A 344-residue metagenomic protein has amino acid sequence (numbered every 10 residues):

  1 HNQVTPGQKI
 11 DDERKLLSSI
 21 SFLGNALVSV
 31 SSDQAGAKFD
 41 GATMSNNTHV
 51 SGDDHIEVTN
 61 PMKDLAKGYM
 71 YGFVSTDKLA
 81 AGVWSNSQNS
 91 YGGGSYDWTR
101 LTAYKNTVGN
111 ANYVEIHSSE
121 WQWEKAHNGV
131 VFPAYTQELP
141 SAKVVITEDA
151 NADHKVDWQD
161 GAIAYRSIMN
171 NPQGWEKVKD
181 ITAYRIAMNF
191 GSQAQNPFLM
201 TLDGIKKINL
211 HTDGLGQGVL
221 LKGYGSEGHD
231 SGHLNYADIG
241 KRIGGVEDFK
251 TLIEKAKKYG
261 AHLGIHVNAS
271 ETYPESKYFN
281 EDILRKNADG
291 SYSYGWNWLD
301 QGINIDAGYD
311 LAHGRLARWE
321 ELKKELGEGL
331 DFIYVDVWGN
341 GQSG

Functional and structural regions predicted by a protein language model:
H1-G218, G223, K241, Y259-H262: Carbohydrate-recognition beta-sandwich/jelly-roll modules in extracellular/periplasmic carbohydrate-active proteins
W175-R318, L330-G341: Aromatic-lined carbohydrate-binding/catalytic grooves of carbohydrate-active enzymes
L326: Phosphate/pyrophosphate-binding loops at sites that engage ATP/ADP/AMP, CoA/4′-phosphopantetheine, polyphosphate
